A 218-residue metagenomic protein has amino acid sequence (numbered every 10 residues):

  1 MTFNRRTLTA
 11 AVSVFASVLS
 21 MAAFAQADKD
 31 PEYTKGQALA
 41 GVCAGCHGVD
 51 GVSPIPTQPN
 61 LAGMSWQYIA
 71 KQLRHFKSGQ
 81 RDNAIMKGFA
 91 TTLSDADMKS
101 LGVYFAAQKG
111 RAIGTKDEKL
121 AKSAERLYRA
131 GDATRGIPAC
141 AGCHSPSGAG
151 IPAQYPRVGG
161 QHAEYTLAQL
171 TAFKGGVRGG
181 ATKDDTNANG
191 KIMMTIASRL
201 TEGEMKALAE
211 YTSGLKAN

Functional and structural regions predicted by a protein language model:
T2-V12: Bacterial N-terminal signal peptides that target proteins for export
A10-S20: Bacterial N-terminal signal peptides
A23-A40, P54-I55, A107-T134: Electrostatic cytochrome c docking/interface patches
K29-G79, N83, E164: The feature marks the first
T34-G41, W66, R129-A141, A153-A168 (+1 more regions): Sequence context surrounding c-type heme c attachment/ligation sites in exported
C43-D50, L101, I137-S147, L208: The canonical Cys-X-X-Cys-His
H47, K77, Y128, H144 (+2 more regions): Protein kinase-like catalytic domain
P54-N60, R74-D117, P152-R157, G176-L215: Axial heme c-ligation environment in periplasmic c-type cytochrome domains
